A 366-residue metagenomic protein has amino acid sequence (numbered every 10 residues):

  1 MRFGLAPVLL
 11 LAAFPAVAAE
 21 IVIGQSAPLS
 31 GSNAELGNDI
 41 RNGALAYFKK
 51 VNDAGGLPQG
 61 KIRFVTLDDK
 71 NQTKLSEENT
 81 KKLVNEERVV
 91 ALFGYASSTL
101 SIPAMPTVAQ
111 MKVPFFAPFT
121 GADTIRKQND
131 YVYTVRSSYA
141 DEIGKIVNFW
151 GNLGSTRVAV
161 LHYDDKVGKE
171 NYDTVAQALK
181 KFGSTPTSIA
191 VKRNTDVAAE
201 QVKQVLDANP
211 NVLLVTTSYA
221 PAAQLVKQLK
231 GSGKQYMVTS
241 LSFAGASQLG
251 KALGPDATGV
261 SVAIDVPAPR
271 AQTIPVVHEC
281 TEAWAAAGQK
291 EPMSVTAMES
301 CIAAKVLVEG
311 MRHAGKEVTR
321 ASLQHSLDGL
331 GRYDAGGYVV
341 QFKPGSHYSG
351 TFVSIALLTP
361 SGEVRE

Functional and structural regions predicted by a protein language model:
A13-A18: N-terminal signal peptide c-region/cleavage motif recognized by signal peptidases
V22, E35-N42, A54-R126, V191-A198 (+1 more regions): Beta-alpha junction/loop-to-helix N-cap segments that form part of ligand/metal-binding clefts
G24-G43, L67-K74, A96-T99, L161-K169 (+2 more regions): Extracytoplasmic "Venus flytrap"
L36-D53, F115, E142-K145, K166-S184 (+1 more regions): Short, solvent-exposed amphipathic alpha-helices that sit in or adjacent to ligand/effector-binding or catalytic
E78, A122-T124, D130-G233, R270-H278: Extracellular/periplasmic Venus flytrap/periplasmic-binding protein
L83-A96, F116-P118, A159-H162, N209-Y219 (+3 more regions): Periplasmic-binding protein-like
V226-E299, G362-R365: Extracellular/periplasmic periplasmic-binding protein-like sensory domains
A286-M298, V308-R365: Segments of small-molecule ligand-sensing domains
